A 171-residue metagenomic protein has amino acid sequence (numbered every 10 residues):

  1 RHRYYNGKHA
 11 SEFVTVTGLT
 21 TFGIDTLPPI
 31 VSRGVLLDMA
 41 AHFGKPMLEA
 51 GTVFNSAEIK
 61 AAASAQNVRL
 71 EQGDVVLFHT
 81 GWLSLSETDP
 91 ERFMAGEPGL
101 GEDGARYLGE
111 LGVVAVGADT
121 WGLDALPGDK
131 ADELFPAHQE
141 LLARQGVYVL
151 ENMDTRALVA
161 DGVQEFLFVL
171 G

Functional and structural regions predicted by a protein language model:
R1-G171: Active-/binding-site microenvironments in catalytic and ligand-binding cores
